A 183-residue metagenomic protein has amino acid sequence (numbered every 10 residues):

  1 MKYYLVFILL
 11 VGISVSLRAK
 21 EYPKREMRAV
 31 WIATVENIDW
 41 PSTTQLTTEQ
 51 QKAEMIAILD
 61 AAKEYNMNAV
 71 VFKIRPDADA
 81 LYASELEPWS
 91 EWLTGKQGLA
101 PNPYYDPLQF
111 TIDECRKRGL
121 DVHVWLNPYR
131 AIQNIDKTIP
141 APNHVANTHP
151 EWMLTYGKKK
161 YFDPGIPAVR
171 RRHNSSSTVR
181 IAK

Functional and structural regions predicted by a protein language model:
Y4-I13: Sec-dependent N-terminal signal peptides
I13-R18, E91: Intrinsic disorder/low-complexity segments
A19-F72: Mature N-terminal, pre-catalytic/accessory segment of carbohydrate-active enzymes
Y22-A29, M67-D79, D106-Y156: Glycine-rich, aromatic-flanked loop segments that form ligand/cofactor-binding clefts across common enzyme folds
A33, N37-A53, H123-V124, Y129-A182: Active-site-adjacent "subsite" loops/lids of carbohydrate-active enzymes
Q45-Y65, W92-R118, R172: Aromatic- and glycine-enriched glycan-recognition loops and surfaces that form the carbohydrate-binding subsites
Y65-P103: Aromatic-lined carbohydrate-binding/catalytic grooves of carbohydrate-active enzymes
